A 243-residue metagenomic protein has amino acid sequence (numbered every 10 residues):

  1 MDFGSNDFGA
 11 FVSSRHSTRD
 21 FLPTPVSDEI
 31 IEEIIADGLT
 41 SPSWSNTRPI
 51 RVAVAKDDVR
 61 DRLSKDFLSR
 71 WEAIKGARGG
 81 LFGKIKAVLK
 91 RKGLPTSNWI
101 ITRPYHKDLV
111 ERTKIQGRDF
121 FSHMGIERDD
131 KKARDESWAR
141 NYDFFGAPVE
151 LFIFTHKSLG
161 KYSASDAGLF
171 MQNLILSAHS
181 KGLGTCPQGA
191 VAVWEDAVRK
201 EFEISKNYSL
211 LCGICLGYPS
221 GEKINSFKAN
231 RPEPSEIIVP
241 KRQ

Functional and structural regions predicted by a protein language model:
M1-Q243: Acidic, surface-exposed loops and disordered segments
